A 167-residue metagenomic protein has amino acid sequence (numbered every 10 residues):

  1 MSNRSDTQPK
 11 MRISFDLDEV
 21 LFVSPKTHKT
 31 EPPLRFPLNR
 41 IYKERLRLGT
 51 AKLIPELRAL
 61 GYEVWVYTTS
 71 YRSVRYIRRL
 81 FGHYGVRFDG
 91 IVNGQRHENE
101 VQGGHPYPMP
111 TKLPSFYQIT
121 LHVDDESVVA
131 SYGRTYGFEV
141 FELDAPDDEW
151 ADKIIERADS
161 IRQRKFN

Functional and structural regions predicted by a protein language model:
S2-E100: Alpha-helical substrate-recognition element adjacent to the catalytic core
L60-Y62, R72-N167: C-terminal cap/substrate-recognition subdomain and adjoining C-terminal extension of metal-dependent phosphatase-like
